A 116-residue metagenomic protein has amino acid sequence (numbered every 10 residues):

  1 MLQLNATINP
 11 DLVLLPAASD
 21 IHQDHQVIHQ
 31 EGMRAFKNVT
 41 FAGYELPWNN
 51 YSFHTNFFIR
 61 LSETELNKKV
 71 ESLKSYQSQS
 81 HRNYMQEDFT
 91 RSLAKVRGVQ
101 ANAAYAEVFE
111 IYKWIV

Functional and structural regions predicted by a protein language model:
M1, G32, T90: Aromatic/hydrophobic pocket-lining residues that form π-stacking "cages" and hydrophobic walls in ligand
M1-D20, H25: Proline-aspartate-enriched helix->loop->beta-strand connector
L4-I8, L12, V39, L46-V116: The feature marks non-catalytic terminal segments
N5, H29-E31, G43: Functionally constrained cores in energy, signaling, and assembly domains
A17-A18, E45-P47: Histidine-centered beta-alpha loop that forms part of the nucleotide-sugar donor binding/catalytic region in diverse
I21-H22, N38-G43: The first long alpha-helix at the start of the GST-like C-terminal all-alpha domain
Q23-A35: Short Gly/Thr/Asp-enriched flexible loops that form oxyanion-binding sites at enzyme active sites
